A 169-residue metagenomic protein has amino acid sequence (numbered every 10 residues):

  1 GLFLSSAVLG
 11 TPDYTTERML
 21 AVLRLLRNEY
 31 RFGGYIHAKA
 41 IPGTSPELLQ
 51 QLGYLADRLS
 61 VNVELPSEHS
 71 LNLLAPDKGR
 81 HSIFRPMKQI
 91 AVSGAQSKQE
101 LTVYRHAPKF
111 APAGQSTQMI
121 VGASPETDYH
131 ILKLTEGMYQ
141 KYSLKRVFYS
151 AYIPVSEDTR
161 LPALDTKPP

Functional and structural regions predicted by a protein language model:
G1-T117, A123-D128, G137-Y139, I153-D165: Conserved Radical SAM active-site core
K133-Y152: Helix-loop elements that line ligand-binding/catalytic pockets
